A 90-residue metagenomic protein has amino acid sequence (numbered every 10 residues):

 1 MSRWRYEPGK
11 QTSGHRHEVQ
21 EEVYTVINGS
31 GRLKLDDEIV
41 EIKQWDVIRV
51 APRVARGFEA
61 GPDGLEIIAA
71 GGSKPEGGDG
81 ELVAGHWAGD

Functional and structural regions predicted by a protein language model:
M1-R16, Q20: A short glycine-rich, His/Asp/Glu-containing loop-to-beta-strand
W4, G57-D90: Double-stranded beta-helix
E7-K10, S30-R32, I39, S73-E76: Short, charged/polar surface micro-motifs in flexible loops or helix N-caps
G14, L33, V50, R56-P62: Short beta-strand His + acidic residue motifs that chelate non-heme Fe in jelly-roll/DSBH and cupin folds
V19-E22, V26-G31: Glycine- and acidic-residue-biased ligand/ion/polar-headgroup-sensing regions
V19-Q20, E38, V54-A55, D63-G64: A generic "binding-loop/recognition-motif" signal
L33-L35, I67: Short hydrophobic/aromatic-rich beta-strand segments that constitute the beta-sheet cores of beta-sandwich/beta-barrel
D37-R53: Short acidic-glycine-tyrosine-enriched beta hairpin
